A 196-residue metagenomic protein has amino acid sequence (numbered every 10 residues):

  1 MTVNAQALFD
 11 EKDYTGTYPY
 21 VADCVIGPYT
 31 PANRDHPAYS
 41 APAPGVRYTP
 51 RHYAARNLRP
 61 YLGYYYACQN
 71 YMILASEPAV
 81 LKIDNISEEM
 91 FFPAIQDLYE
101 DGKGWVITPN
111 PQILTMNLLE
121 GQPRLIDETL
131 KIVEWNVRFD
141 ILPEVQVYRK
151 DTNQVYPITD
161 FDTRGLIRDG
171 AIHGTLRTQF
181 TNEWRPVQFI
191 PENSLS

Functional and structural regions predicted by a protein language model:
T2-V25, Q122-S196: Exposed beta-sheet edge and beta->alpha loop/turn motif
C24-I113: Core segments of small alpha/beta cavity-forming domains
I113-P123: Long, compositionally biased
